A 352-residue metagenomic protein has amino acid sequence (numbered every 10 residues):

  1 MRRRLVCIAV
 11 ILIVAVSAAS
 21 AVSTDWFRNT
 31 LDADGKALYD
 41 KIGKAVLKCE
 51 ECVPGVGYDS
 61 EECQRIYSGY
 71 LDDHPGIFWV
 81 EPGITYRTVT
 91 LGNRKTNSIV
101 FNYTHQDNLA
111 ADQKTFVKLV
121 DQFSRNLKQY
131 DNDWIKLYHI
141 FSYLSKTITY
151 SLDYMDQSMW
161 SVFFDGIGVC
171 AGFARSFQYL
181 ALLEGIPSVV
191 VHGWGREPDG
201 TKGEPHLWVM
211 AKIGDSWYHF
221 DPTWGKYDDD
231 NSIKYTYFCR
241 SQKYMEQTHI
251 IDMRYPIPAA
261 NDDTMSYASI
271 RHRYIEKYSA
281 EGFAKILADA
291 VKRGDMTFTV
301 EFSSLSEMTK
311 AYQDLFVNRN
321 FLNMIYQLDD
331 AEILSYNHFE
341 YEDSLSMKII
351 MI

Functional and structural regions predicted by a protein language model:
R2-A21: Sec-dependent N-terminal signal peptides of Gram-positive bacterial secreted proteins and lipoproteins
R3, Q129, G166-V169: Membrane-interface junctions
S20-D131, E246-I352: N-terminal accessory/pre-domain segments preceding catalytic cores
Q106-D107, K146-Y150, G168-C170, G195-D199 (+3 more regions): Solvent-exposed loop/turn segments at secondary-structure junctions within structured extracellular/periplasmic domains
D107-V162: Secondary-structure boundary elements
M159-F173: A short, highly charged nucleic-acid-interacting micro-segment common to nuclease and nuclease-linked defense proteins
G172-Y244: Hydrophobic/aromatic-rich core segments of domains that either
